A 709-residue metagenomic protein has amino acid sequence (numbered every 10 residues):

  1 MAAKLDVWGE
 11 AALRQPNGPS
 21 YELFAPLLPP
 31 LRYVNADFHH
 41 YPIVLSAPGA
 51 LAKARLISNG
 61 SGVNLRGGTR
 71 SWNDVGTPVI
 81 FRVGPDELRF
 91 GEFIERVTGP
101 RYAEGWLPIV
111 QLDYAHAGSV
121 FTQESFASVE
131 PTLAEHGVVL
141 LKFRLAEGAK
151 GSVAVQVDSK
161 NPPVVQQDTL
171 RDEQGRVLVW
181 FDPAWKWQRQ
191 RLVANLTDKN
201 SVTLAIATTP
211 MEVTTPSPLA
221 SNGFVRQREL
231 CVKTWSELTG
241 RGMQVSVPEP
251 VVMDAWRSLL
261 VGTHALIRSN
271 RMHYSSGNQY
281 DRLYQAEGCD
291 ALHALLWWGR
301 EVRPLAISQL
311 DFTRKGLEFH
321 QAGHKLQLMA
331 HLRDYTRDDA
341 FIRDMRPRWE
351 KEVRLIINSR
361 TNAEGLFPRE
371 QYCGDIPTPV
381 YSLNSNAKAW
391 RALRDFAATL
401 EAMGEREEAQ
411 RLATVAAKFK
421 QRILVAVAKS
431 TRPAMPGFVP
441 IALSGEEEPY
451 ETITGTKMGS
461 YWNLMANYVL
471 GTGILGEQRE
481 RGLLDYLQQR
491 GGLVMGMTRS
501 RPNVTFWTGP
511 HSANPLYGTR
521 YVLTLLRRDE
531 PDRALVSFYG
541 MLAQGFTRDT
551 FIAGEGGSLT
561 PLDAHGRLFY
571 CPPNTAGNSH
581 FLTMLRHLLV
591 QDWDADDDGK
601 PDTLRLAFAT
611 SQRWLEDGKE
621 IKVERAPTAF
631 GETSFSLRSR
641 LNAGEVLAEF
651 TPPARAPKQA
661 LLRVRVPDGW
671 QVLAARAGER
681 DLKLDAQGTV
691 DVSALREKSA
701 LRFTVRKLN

Functional and structural regions predicted by a protein language model:
M1-V247, V251, D597-N709: Terminal accessory carbohydrate-recognition/targeting modules of carbohydrate-active enzymes
V7-E10, E407-E447, G476-N642, P652-A654 (+2 more regions): Non-catalytic carbohydrate-binding regions of carbohydrate-active enzymes
N73-G84, P108, Q321-L328, E352 (+3 more regions): Amphipathic, well-ordered alpha-helical segments in soluble domains
W187-F224, L317-H320, R354-Q421, P449-M458: The feature captures the catalytic groove of carbohydrate-active enzymes
E229-R343, E370, Y381, G445 (+3 more regions): Substrate-binding groove/exosite segments of carbohydrate-active enzymes
L296-G299, R333, W390, A397 (+1 more regions): Alpha-solenoid repeat junctions
V302, T336-D339, L400-M403, E407 (+3 more regions): Long alpha-helical scaffolds in large eukaryotic adaptor/regulatory proteins, encompassing alpha-solenoid repeat systems
D311-T313, L332, W349, I356 (+6 more regions): Alpha-helical solenoid scaffolds that mediate protein-protein interactions, centered on TPR/SEL1-like repeats but also
